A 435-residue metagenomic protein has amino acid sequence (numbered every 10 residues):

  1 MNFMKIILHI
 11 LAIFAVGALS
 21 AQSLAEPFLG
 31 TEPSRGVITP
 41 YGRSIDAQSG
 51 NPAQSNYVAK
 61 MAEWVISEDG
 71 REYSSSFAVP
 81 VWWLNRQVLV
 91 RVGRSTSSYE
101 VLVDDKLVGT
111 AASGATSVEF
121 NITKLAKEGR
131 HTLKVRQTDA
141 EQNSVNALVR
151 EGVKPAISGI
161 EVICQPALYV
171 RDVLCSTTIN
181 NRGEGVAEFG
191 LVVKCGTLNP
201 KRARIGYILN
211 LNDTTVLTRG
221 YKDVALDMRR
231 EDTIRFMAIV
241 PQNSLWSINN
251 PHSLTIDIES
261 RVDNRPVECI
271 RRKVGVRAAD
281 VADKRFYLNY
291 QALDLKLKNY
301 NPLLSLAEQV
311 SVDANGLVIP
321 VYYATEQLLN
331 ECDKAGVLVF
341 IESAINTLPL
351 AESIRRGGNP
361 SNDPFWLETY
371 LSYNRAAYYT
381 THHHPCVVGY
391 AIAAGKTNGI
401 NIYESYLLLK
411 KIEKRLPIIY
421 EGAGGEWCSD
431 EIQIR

Functional and structural regions predicted by a protein language model:
M1-H9, S20-V339, Y373, V388-G389 (+1 more regions): Secreted/periplasmic carbohydrate-active enzymes, especially glycoside hydrolases
G316-R435: Substrate-binding/catalytic cleft of secreted carbohydrate-active enzymes, primarily glycoside hydrolases
